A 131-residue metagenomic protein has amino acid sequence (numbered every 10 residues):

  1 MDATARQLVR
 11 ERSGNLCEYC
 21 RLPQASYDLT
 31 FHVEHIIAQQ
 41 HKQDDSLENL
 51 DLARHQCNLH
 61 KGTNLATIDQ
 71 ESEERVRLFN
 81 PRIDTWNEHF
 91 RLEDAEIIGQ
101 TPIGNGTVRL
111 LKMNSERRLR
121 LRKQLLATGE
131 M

Functional and structural regions predicted by a protein language model:
M1-E18, Q40, D44: Short, charged surface segments at domain edges that flank catalytic/cofactor-binding sites
A3-L8, R12, P23-S26, L59-M131: Extended charged
Y19-L52, K61-V76: Histidine-centered nuclease catalytic patch
L52-H55, E88: Generic alpha-helical structural context detector
